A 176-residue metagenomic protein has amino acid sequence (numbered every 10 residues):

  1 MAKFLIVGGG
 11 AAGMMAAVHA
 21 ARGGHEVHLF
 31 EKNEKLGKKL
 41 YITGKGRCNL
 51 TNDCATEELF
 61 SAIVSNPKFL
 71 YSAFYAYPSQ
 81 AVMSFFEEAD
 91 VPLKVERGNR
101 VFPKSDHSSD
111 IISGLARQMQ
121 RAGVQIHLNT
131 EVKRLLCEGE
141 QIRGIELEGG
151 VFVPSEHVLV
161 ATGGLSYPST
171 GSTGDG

Functional and structural regions predicted by a protein language model:
A2-L29: N-terminal Rossmann-like FAD-binding beta1-loop-alpha1 element of flavoenzymes
I6, G10-A12, K35, G164-S166: Residue-level detector of alpha-helix initiation sites
A21-K45: Glycine-rich FAD pyrophosphate-binding loop
G44-N49, I112-S113: Short, hinge-like loop/turn segments at secondary-structure boundaries
R47-V95: Glycine-rich active-site loop/strand segments that organize a redox cofactor
Y77-E87, R97-A122: An accessory alpha-helical subdomain
S109-D110, G114-G176: Predominantly flavin-linked oxidoreductase catalytic cores and closely associated redox partners
